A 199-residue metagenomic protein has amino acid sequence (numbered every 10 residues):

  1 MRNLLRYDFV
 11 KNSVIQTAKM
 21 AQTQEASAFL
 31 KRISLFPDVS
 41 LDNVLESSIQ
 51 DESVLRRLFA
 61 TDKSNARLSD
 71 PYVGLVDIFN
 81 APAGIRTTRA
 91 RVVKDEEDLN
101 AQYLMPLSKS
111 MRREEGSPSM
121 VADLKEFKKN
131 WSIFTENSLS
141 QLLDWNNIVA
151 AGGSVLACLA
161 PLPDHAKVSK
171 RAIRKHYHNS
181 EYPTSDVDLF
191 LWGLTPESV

Functional and structural regions predicted by a protein language model:
M1-V199: Catalytic cores of the polymerase beta-like nucleotidyltransferase superfamily and closely associated nucleotide
